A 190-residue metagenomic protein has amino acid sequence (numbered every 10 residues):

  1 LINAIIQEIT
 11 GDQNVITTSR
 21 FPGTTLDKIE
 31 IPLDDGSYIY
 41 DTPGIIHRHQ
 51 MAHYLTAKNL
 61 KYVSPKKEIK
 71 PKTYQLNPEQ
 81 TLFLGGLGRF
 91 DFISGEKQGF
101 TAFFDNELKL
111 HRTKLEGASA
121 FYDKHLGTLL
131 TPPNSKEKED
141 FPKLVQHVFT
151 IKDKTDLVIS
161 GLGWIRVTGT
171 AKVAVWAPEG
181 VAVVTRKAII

Functional and structural regions predicted by a protein language model:
I2-I6: Post-Walker A alpha-helix
I9-I190: Helix-rich effector regions associated with P-loop NTPase G domains
